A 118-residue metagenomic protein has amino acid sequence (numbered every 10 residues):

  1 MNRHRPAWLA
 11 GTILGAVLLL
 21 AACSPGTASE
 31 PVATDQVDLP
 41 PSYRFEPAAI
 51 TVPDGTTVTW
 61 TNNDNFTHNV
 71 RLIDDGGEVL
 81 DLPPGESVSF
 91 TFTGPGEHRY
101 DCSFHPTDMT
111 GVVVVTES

Functional and structural regions predicted by a protein language model:
N2-S118: Extracytoplasmic copper-binding redox domains, predominantly the cupredoxin/blue-copper superfamily
